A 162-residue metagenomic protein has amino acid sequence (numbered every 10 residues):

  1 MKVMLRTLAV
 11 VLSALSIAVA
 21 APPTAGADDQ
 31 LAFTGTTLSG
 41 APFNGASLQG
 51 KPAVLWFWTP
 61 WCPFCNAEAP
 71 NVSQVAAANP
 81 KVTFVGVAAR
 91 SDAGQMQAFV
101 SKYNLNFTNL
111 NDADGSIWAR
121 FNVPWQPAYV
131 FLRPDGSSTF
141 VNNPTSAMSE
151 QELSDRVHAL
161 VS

Functional and structural regions predicted by a protein language model:
M1-A27: Secretory targeting and sorting signals
V19-G45: N-terminal "domain-start" segment that seeds a small globular fold
N44-N66, V72: Short active-site neighborhood of thiol/selenol oxidoreductases, capturing the structured segment around
V54-L55, F84, Y129: Hydrophobic beta-strand anchors of alpha/beta hydrolase catalytic cores
N66-Y103, A113: Structural microenvironment flanking redox-active thiols in thiol-disulfide oxidoreductases
S101-L105, A113-A159: Thiol/disulfide oxidoreductase modules built on the thioredoxin-like
